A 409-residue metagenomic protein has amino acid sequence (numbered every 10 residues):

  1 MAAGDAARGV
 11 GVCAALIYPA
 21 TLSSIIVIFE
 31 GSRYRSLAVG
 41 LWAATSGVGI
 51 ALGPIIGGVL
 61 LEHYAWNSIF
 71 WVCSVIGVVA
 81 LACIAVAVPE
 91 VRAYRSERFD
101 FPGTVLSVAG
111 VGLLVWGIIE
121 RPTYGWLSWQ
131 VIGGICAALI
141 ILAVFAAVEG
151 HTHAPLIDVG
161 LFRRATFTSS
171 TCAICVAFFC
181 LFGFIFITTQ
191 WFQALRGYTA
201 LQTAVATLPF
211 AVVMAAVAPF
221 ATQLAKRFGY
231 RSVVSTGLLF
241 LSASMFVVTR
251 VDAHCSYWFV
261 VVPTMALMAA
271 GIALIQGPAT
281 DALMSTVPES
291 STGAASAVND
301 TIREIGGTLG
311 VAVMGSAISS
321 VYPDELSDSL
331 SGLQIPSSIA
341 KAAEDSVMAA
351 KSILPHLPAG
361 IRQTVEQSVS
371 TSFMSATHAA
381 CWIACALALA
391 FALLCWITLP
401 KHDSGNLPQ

Functional and structural regions predicted by a protein language model:
M1-P102, W129: Helix-loop-helix hairpins in multi-pass membrane proteins, especially solute transporters
G4, A65, V72-S74, P102 (+3 more regions): Transmembrane core module of solute transporters
V10, I76-A80, F240-M245, M268 (+1 more regions): MFS 12-TM fold signature
V10-G11, V39-I50, P54, G103 (+7 more regions): Structural signature of transmembrane alpha-helices in multi-pass secondary transporters
S32-W42, A200, E289-V298: Loop-to-transmembrane helix entry/capping segments in MFS-fold secondary transporters and related SLC/MFSD carriers
I56-Y64, I118, F192-Q193, L224-A225 (+2 more regions): Interfacial helix-cap and linker-helix signal at transmembrane-aqueous boundaries of multi-pass secondary transporters
S74-A93, V108-E120, A137-T152, A392-L399: C-terminal membrane-cytosol helix-exit motif in multi-pass small-molecule transporters
V79, A282, V298, R303-L399 (+1 more regions): Hydrophobic transmembrane architecture of multi-pass small-molecule transporters
